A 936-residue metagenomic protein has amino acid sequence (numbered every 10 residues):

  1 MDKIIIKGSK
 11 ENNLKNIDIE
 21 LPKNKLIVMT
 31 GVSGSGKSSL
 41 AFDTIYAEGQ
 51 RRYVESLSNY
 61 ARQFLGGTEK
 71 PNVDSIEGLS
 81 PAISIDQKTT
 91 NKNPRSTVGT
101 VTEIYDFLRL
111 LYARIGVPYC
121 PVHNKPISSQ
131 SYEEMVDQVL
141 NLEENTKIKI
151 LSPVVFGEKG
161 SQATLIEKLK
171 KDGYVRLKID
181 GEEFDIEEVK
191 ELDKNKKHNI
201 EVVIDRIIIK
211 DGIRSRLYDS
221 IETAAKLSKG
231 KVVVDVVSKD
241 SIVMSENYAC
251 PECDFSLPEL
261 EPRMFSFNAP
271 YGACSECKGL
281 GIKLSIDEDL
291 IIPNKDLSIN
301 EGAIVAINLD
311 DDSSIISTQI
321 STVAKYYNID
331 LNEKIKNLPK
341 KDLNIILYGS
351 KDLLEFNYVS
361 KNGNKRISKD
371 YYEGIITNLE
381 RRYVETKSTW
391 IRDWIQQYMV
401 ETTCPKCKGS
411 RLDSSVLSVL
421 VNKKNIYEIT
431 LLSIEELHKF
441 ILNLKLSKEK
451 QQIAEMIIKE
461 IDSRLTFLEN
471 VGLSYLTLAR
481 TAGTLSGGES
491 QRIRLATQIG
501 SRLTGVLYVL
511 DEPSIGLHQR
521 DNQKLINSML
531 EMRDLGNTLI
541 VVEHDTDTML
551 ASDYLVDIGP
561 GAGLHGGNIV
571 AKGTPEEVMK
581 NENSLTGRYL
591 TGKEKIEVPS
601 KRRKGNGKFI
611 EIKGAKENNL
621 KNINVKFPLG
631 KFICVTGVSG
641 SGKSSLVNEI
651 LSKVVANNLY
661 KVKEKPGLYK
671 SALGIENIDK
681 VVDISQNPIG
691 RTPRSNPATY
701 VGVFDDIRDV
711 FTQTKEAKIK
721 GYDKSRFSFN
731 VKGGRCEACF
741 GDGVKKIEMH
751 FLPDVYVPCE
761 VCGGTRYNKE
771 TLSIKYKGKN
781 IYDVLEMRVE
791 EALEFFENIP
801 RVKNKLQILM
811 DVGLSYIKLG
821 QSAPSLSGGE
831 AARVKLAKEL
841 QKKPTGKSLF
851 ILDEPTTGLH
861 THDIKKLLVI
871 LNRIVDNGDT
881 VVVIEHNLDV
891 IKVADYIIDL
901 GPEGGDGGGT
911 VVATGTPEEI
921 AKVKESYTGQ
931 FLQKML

Functional and structural regions predicted by a protein language model:
M1-L936: Conserved phosphate-binding elements of NTP-dependent enzyme cores
